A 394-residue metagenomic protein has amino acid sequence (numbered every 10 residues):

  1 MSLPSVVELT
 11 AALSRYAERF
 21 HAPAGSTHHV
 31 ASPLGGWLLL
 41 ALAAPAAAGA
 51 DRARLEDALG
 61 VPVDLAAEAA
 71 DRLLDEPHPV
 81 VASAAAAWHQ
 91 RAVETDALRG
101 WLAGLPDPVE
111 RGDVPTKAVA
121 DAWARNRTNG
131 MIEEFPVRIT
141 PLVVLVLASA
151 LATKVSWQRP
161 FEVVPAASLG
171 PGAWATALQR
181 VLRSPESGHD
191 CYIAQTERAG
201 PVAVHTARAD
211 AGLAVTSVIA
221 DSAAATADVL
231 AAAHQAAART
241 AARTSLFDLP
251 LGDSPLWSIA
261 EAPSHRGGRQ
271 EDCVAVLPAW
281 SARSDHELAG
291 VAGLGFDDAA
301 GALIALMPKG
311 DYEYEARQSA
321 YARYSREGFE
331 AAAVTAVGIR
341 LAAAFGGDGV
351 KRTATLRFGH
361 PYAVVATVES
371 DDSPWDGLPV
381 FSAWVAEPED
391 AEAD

Functional and structural regions predicted by a protein language model:
M1-G112, D394: Detector for small/aliphatic-rich hydrophobic stretches
M1-L9, A223-T226, A231-R243, D394: N-terminal targeting and processing segments of secreted/endomembrane and organelle-targeted proteins
A31, G310-Y314, A354-F358: Short amphipathic alpha-helical interaction segments
L39, A322, G377: Terminal peptide-recognition signature
A58, A236, L294-D297: Conserved short hydrophobic interaction patches
E68-V229, I259-V350: Non-catalytic, conformational "gating/processing" segments within enzyme and secreted inhibitor domains
L147, V204-T216, G346-D394: Extended hydrophobic
H234-W257, F345-G349: Short, cationic low-complexity segments
